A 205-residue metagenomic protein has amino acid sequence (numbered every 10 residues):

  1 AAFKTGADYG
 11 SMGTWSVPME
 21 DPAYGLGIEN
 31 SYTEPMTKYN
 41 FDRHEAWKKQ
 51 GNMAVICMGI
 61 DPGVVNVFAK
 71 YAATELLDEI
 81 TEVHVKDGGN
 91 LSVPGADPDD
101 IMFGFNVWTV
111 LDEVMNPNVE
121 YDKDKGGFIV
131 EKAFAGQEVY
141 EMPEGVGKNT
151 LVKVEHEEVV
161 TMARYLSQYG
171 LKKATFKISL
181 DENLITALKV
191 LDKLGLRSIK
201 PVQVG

Functional and structural regions predicted by a protein language model:
A2-F105: Glycine-/Pro-rich loop/turn segments that contact NAD(P) or position catalytic residues in Rossmann-like domains
E75-G205: C-terminal catalytic/substrate-binding lobe primarily of soluble NAD(P)-dependent oxidoreductases
